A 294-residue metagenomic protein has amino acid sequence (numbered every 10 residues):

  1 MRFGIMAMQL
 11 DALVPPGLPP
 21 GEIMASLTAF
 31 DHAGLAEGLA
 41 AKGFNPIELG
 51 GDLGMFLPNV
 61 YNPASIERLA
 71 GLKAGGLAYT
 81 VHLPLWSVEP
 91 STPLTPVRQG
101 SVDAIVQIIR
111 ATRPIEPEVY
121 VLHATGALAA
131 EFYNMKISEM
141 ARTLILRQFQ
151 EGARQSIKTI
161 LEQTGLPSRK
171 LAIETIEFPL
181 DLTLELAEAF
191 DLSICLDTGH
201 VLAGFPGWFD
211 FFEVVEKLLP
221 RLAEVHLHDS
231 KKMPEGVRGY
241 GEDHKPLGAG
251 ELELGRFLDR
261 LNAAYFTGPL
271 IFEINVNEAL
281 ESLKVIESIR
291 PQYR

Functional and structural regions predicted by a protein language model:
M1-D11, G34-A40, P90, E118 (+3 more regions): Histidine-acidic metal/acid-base catalytic patches
M1-Q107, S193, Y293-R294: N-terminal pre-domain/capping segments
P19-P20, M135-R142, V237-K245: Short glycine/proline- and charge-enriched loop/turn segments that cap or connect secondary-structure elements
S26-A29, P90-S193: Active-site acidic/histidine proton-transfer and metal-coordination neighborhood in alpha/beta enzyme cores
L39, I47, H82, S101 (+6 more regions): Conserved, mostly hydrophobic/aromatic
F56-V60, P96, A172-E177, G199-F212: Active-site glycine- and acidic-residue-rich loops that bind and position anionic ligands or nucleotide-like cofactors
S65-P84, G152-T164, L252-R260: Alpha-helix-loop-beta-strand connector modules within alpha/beta enzyme cores
G75-L77, P117, P167-R169, A264-G268: A short helix->loop->beta-strand "cap" motif at the edges of active sites that frequently abuts
